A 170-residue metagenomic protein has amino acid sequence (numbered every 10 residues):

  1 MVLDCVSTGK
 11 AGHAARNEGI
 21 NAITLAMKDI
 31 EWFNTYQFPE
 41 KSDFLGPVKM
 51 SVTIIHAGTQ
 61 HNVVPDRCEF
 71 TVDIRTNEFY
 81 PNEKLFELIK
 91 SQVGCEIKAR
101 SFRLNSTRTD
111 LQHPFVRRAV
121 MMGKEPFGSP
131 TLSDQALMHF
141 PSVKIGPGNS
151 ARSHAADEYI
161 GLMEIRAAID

Functional and structural regions predicted by a protein language model:
V2-D170: Metal-dependent amide/peptide-bond hydrolase catalytic core, centered on the "pita-bread" metallohydrolase fold
